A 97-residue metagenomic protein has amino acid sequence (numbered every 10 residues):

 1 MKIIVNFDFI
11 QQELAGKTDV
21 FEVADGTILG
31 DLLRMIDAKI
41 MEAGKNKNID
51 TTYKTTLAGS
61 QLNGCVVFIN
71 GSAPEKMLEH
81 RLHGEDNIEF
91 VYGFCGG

Functional and structural regions predicted by a protein language model:
M1-G96: Ubiquitin-like/PB1-type beta-grasp interaction modules and other compact soluble beta-rich domains
